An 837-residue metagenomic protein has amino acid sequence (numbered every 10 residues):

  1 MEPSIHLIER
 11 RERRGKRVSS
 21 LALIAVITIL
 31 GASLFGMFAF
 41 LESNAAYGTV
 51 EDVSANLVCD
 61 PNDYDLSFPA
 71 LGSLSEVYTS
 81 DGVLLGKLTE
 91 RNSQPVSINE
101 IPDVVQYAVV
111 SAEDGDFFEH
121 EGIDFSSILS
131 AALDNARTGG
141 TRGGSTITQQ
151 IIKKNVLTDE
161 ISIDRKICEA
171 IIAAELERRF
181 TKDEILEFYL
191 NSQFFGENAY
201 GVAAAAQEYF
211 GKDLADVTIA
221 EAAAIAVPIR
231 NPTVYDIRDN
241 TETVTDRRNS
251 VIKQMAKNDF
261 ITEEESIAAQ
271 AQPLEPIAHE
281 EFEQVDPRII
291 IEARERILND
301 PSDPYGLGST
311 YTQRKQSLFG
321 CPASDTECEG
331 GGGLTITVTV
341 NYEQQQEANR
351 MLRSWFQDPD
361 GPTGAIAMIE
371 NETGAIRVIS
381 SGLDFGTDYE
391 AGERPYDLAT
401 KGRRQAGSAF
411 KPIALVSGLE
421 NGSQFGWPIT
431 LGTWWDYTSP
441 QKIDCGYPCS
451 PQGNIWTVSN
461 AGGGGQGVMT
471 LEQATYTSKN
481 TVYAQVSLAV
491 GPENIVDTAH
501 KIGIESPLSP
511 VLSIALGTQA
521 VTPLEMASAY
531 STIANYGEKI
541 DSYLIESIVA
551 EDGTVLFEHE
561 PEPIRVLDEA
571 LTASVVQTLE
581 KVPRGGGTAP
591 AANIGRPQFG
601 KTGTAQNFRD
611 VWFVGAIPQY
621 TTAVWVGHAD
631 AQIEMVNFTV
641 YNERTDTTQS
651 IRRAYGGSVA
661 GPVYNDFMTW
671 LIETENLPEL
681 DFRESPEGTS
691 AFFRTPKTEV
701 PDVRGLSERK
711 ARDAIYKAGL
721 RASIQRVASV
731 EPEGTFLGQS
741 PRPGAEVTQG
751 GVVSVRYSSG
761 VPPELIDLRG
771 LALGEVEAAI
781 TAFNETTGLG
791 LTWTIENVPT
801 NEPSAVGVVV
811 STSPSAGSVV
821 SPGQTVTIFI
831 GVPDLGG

Functional and structural regions predicted by a protein language model:
M1-E76, D116: N-terminal type II signal-anchor transmembrane helix that functions as the membrane-insertion/stop-transfer segment
G48-G72, T218, Y342-E370, E472-Q473: Beta-lactamase-like hydrolase cores
F118-I128, Y200-A203, T262-E265, L419-P448 (+3 more regions): Short, well-structured active-site flanking segments
D134-I161, F282-V285, I289, S423-I495 (+3 more regions): Conserved catalytic neighborhood of penicillin-recognizing serine enzymes
G140-T339, Q346, H500, E505 (+2 more regions): Non-catalytic, structured segments within soluble enzyme domains
A173, E177, I229-R247, I252 (+9 more regions): Active-site loop and adjoining helix of the penicillin-binding protein/serine DD-peptidase-beta-lactamase fold
V338-P359, I366-E370, I379-G382, G386-Q405 (+4 more regions): A penicillin-recognizing enzyme superfamily signal
W670-G837: Ligand-recognition elements built from short beta-strands and adjacent flexible loops
